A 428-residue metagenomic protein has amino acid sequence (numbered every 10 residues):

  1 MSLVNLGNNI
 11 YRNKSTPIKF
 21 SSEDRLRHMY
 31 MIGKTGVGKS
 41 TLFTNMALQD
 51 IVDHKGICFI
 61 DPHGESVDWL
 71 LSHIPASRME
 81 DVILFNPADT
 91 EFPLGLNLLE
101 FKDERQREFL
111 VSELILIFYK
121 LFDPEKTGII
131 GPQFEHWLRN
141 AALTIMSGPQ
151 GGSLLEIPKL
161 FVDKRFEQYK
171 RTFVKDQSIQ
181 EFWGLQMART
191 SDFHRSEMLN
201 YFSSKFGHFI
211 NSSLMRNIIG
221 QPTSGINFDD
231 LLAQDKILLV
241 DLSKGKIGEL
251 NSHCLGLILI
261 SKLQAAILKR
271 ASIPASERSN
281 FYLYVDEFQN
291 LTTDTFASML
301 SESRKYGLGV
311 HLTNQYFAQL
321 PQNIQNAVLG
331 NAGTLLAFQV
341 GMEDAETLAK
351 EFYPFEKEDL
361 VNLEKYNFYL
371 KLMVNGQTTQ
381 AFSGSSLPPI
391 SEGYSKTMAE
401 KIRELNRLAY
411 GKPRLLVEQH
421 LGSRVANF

Functional and structural regions predicted by a protein language model:
S2-K14, S22-L308, N362-L363, F368-T378 (+1 more regions): P-loop NTPase motor domains
P17: Conserved oxyanion/phosphate-binding beta-strand-loop segments in alpha/beta enzyme cores
F20, I129, S298-S301, A318-F428: P-loop NTPase motor core of the ASCE superfamily
P62, L308, L312-Q319: Conserved H-loop
N86, N314-Q315, Q339: Short beta->alpha connector loops at strand-helix junctions that form conserved, small/polar/Pro-enriched
K244, Q289, Y316-A318, M342: Active-site-proximal loop/turn and secondary-structure-junction residues that shape catalytic pockets, frequently
